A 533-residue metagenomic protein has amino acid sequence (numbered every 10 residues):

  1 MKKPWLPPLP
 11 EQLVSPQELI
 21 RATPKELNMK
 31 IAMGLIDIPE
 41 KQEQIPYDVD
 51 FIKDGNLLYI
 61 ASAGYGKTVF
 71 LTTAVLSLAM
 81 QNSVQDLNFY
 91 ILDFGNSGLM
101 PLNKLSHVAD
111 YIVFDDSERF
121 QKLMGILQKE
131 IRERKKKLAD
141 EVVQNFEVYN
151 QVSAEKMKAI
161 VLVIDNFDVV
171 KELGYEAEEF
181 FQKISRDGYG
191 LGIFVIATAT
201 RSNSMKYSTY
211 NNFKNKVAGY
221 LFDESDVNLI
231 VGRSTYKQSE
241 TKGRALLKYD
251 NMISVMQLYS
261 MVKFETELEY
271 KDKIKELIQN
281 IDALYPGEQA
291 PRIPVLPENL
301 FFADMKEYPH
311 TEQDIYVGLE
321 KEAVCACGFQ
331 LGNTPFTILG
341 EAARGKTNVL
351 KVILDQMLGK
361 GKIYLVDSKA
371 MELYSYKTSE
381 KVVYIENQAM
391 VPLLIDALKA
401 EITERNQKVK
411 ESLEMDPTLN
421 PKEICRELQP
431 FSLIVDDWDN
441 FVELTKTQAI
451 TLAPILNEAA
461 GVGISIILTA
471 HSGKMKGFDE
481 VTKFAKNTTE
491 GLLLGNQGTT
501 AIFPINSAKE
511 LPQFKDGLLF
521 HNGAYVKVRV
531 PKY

Functional and structural regions predicted by a protein language model:
M1, F222-P291, Q497-Y533: Conserved P-loop NTPase
M1-N28, V262-D314, Y533: Extended alpha-helical interface modules used as scaffolds for assembling large macromolecular complexes
E18-E147, Q151-L221, S225, Q238 (+6 more regions): P-loop NTPase catalytic phosphate-binding loop
